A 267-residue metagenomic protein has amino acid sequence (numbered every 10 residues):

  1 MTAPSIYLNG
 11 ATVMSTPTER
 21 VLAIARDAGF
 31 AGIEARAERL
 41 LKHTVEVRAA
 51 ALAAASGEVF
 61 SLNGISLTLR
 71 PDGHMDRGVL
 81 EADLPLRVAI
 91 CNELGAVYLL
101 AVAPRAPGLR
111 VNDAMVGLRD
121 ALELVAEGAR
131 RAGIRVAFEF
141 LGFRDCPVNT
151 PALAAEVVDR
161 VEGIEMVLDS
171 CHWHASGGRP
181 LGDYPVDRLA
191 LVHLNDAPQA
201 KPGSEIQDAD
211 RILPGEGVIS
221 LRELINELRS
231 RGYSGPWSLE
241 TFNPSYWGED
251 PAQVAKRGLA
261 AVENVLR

Functional and structural regions predicted by a protein language model:
M1-A96, R130, G163-E165, K256-R267: N-terminal pre-domain/capping segments
L8-G10, A35, A101, F138 (+3 more regions): Conserved beta-strand positions
A11-T18, A35-V47, L67-G78, A106-R110 (+4 more regions): Acidic-and-aromatic substrate-binding clefts and catalytic sites of carbohydrate-active enzymes
T18, L80-R87, L118, L122 (+4 more regions): Aromatic/hydrophobic pocket-lining residues that form the small-molecule binding cavity in soluble enzyme cores
A25, I33, C91, V136 (+5 more regions): Conserved, mostly hydrophobic/aromatic
R26, L62, L124-V218: Acidic/histidine-rich catalytic cores of soluble enzymes
E93-R110, A137-G142: Active-site groove signature of glycoside hydrolases
N112-L122, T150-E162, Y246-E263: Short, electropositive alpha-helical surface patch
